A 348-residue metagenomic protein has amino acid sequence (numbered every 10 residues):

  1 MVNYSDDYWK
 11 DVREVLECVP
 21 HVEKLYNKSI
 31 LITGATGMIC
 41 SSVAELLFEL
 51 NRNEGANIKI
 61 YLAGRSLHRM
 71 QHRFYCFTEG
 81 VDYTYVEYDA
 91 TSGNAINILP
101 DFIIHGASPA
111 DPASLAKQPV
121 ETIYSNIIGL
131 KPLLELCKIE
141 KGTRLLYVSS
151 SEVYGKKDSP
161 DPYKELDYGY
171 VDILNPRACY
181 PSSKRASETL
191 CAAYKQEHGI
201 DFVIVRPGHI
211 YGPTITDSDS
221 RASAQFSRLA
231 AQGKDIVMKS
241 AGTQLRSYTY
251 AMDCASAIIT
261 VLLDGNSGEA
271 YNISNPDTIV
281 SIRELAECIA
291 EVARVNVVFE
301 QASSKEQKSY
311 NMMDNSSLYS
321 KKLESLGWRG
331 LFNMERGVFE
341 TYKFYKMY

Functional and structural regions predicted by a protein language model:
M1-I30, E45: Non-catalytic terminal and boundary segments that flank Rossmann-like NAD(P)-dependent oxidoreductase
V2-D7, T84, A230-Y348: C-terminal substrate-binding subdomain of Rossmann-fold SDR/epimerase-dehydratase oxidoreductases
S29-E49: N-terminal Rossmann NAD(P)H-binding glycine-rich loop of SDR-like oxidoreductase domains
T84-S125: NAD(P)H-binding glycine-rich loop region in Rossmannoid oxidoreductase-like domains and their noncatalytic homologs
Y124, K131-A178: Conserved Rossmann-fold NAD(P)-dependent oxidoreductase catalytic core, especially the SDR/UDP-sugar
K157-L166, T189-R246, A251-L262, E287-V292: NAD(P)-dependent short-chain dehydrogenase/reductase
C179, S183-A186: Active-site helix of classical SDR
